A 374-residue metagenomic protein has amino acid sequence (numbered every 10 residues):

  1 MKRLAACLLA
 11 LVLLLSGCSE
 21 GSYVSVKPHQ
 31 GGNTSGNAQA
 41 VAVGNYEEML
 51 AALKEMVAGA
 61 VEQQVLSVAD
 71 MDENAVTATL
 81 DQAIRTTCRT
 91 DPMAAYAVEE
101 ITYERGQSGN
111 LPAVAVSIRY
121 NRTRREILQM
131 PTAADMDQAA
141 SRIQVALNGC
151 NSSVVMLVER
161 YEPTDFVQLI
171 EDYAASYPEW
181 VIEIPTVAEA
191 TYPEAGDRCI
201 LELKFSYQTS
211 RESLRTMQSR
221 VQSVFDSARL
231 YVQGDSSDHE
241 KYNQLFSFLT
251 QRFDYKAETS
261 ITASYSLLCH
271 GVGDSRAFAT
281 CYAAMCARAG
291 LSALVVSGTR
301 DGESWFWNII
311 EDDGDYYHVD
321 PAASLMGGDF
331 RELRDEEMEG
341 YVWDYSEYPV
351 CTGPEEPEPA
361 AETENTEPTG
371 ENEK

Functional and structural regions predicted by a protein language model:
K2-A10: Sec-dependent signal peptide recognition, specifically the positively charged N-region followed immediately by
L13-G17: C-terminal motif of bacterial Sec signal peptides marking the signal peptidase cleavage site
S19-G234, D344-K374: N-terminal accessory/pre-domain segments preceding catalytic cores
Q168, D172, I200-E202, V224 (+5 more regions): Mature secreted bioactive peptide module from preproproteins
T209-L268: Secondary-structure boundary elements
S266-R276: Periplasmic OmpA-like peptidoglycan-binding domain that tethers envelope proteins to the cell wall
A277-V342: Hydrophobic/aromatic-rich core segments of domains that either
